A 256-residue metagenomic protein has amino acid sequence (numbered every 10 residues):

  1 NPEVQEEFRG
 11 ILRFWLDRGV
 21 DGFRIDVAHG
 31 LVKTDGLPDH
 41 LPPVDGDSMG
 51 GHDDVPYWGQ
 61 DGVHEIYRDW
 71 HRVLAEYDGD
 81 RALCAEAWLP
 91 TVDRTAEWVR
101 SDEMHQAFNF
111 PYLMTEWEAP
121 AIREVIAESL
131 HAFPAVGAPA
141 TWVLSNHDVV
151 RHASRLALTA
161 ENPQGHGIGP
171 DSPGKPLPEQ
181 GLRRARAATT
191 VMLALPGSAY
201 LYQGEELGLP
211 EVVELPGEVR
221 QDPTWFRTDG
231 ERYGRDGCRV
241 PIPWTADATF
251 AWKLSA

Functional and structural regions predicted by a protein language model:
N1-A256: Active-site and adjacent substrate-binding regions of carbohydrate-active enzymes
